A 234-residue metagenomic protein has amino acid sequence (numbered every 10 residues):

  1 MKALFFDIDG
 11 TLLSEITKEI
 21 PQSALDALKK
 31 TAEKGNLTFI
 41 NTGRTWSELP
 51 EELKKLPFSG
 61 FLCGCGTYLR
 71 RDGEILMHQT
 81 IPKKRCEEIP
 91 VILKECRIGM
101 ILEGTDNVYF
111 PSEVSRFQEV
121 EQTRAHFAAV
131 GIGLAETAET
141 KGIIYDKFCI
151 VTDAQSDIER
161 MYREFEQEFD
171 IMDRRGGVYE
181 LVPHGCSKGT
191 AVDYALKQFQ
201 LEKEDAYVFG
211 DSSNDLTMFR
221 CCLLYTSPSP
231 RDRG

Functional and structural regions predicted by a protein language model:
K2-E15: Asp-based phosphoryl-transfer active-site loop
F5-F6, Y68-R70, M172: Short, basic/glycine-rich phosphate-binding loops at helix/coil junctions that contact nucleotide phosphates
S23-F117: Active-site phosphate-binding/coordination module
G35-F39, F58, D146-F148, E204-D205 (+1 more regions): Short active-site oxyanion
T42, V192, S229: Conserved phosphate-coupling serine/threonine residues in phosphotransfer and NTP-handling enzymes
L56-P57, C65, F165-Q167, C221-C222: Short, structured coil segments at secondary-structure junctions
I92, C96-G99, E103-M218: Conserved acidic, metal-coordinating active-site core of Asp-based, Mg2+-dependent phosphoryl-transfer enzymes
Y225-G234: Single conserved hydrophobic/aromatic residue that forms the stacking wall/gate of nucleotide- or nucleobase-binding
